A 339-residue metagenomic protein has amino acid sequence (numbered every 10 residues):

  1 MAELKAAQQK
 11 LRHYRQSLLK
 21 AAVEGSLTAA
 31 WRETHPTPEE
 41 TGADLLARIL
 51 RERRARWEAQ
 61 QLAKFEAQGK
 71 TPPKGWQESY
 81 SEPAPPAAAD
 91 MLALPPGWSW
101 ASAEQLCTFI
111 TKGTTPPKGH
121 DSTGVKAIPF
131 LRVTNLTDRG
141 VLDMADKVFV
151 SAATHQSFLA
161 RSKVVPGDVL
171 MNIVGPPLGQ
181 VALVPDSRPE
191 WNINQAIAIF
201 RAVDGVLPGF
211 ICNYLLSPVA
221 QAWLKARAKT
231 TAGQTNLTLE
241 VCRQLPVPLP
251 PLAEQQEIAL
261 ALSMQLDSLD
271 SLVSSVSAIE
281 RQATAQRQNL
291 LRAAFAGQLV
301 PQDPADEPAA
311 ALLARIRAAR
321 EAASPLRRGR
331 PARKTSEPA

Functional and structural regions predicted by a protein language model:
M1-A43, E58-Q77, S274-A305: Short amphipathic coiled-coil heptad-repeat segments
A7, S17-L18, S81-T114, Q244 (+8 more regions): Non-catalytic DNA-recognition/assembly elements of restriction-modification systems
A22, P86, D90-A101, I197-G209 (+3 more regions): Proline-centric
A55-L62, E66, K70, K74 (+5 more regions): Low-complexity, Lys/Gly-biased intrinsically disordered segments
A84, R132-T134, D146-H155: Short, structured beta-strand/loop micro-motifs enriched in basic residues and often containing a Trp
K118, T137-V150, V169-I193, G209-N213 (+2 more regions): Short, ligand-facing micro-motifs at secondary-structure edges
T123, I173, P177, E190-A198 (+2 more regions): A short glycine-rich beta-alpha junction/loop motif
A160-V164: Residue-level "contact hotspot" at macromolecular interaction interfaces
